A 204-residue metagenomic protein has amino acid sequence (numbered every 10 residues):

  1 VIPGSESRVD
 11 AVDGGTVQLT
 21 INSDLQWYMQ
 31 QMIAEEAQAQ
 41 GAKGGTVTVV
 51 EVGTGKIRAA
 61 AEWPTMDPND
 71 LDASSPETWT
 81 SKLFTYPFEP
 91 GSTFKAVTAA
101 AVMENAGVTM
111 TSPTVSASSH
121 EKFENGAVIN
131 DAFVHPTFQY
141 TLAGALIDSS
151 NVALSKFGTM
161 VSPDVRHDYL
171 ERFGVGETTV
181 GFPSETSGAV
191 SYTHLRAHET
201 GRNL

Functional and structural regions predicted by a protein language model:
V1-K43, M66-N69, E77-T78: Extracytoplasmic/periplasmic proteins that interact with beta-lactams or build/remodel peptidoglycan
I2-S5, I21, E51-S92, V97-R202: Beta-lactam-recognizing serine transpeptidase/beta-lactamase-like catalytic domain environment
T48: Mobile, glycine-rich extracellular loop/lid and propeptide segments that shape or gate substrate/ligand access
